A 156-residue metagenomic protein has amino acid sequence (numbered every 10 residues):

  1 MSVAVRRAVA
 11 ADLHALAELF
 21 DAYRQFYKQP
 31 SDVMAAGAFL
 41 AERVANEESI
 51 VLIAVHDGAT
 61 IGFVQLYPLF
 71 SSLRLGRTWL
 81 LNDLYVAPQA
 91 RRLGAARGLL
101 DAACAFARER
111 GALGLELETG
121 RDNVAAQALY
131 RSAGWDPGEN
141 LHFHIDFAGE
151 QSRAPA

Functional and structural regions predicted by a protein language model:
A4-E18: A short beta-loop-alpha structural element at the N-terminal edge of CoA-dependent acyl/N-acetyltransferase catalytic
A17-E42: Conserved GNAT-fold acetyl-CoA-binding loop/helix
A41-I53, L80: A short helix-loop-beta-strand connector motif used in the catalytic cores of GNAT acetyltransferases and, in some
I53, A59-P68: Conserved beta-strand in the GNAT
A59, L69-L81, R91, G138: A conserved beta-turn-beta hairpin within the catalytic core of GNAT-like acetyltransferases that forms part
V86, R92-A105, A128, S132: Conserved acetyl-CoA-binding loop-helix of GNAT-fold acetyltransferases
R97, R121-E139, I145: Conserved active-site alpha-helix within GNAT-family acetyltransferase domains
A107-E118: Conserved GNAT acetyl-CoA-binding A-motif
